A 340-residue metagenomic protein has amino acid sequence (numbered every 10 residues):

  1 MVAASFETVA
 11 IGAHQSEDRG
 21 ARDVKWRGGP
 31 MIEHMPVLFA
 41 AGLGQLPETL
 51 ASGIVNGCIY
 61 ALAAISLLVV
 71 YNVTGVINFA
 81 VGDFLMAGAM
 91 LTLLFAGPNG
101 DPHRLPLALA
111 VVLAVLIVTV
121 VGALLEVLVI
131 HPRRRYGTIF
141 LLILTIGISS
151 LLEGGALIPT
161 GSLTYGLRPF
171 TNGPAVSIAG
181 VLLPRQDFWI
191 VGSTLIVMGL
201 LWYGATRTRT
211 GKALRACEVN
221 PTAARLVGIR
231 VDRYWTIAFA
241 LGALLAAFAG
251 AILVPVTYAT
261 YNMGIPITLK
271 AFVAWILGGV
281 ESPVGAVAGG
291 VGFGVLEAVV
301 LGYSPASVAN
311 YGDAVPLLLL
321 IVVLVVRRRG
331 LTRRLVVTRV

Functional and structural regions predicted by a protein language model:
V2, E7, H14-E17, D23-A63 (+6 more regions): Membrane-interfacial amphipathic/re-entrant helices at transmembrane-helix boundaries
V9, K25-M35, Q45, P159 (+3 more regions): Cytosolic-side transmembrane-helix boundaries in multi-pass membrane proteins
M35, P132-R133, T138-R207, V231-I237 (+2 more regions): Transmembrane helix-bundle core of multi-pass membrane transporters and related energy-transducing complexes
L43-I59, L183, G204-R209, T236-W275 (+1 more regions): Inter-helical junctions in multi-pass inner-membrane proteins, predominant in energy-converting antiporter-like
A51, V73-L124, Y303-S304: Membrane-embedded helix boundary and interhelical linker motif in transport proteins
G82-A87, E126, R133-L157, G264-I276 (+2 more regions): Pore- or pathway-lining transmembrane helices of multi-pass membrane proteins that form conduits for solutes/ions
D101-I148, G155, A288-F293, E297 (+1 more regions): Alpha-helical transmembrane segments within multi-pass membrane transporters and channels
L182-T260, P283-G289: Helix-loop-helix "hairpin" substructures at the membrane interface of multi-pass membrane proteins
